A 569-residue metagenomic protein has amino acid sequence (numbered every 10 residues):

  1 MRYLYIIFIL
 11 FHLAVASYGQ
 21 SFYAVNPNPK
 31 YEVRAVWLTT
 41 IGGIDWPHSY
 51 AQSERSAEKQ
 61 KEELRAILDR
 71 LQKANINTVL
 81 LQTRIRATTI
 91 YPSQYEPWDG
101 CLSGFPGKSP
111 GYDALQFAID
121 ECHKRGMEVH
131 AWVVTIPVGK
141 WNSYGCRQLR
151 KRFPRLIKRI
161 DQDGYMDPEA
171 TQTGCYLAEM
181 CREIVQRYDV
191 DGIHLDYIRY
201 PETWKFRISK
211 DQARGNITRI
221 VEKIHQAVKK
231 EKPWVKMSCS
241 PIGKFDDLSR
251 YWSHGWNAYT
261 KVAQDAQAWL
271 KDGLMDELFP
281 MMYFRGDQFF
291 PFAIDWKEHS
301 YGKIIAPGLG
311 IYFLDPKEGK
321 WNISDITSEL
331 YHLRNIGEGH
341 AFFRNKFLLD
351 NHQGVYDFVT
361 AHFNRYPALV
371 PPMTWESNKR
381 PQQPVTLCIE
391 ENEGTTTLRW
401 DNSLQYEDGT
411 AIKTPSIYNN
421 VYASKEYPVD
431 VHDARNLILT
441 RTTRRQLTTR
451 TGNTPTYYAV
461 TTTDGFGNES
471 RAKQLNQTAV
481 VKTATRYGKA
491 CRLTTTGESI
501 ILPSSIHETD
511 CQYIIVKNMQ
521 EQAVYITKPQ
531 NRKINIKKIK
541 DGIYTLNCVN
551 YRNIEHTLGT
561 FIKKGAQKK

Functional and structural regions predicted by a protein language model:
Y31-V33, W37-E62, H130-R187: Active-site-adjacent "subsite" loops/lids of carbohydrate-active enzymes
E62-T88, R187-V190: Catalytic domains of carbohydrate-active enzymes, especially glycoside hydrolases
A74-P110: Aromatic-lined carbohydrate-binding/catalytic grooves of carbohydrate-active enzymes
E128-K140, H194, A213-Y259, I304-G308 (+1 more regions): Aromatic-lined carbohydrate-recognition surfaces of secreted/lumenal glycan-active proteins
A266-Q267, K271-F289, K303-E376: Substrate-binding cleft of secreted/luminal carbohydrate-active enzymes
F358-A411, G467-T483: Pro/Thr/Ser/Gly-rich low-complexity, intrinsically disordered linker/stalk tracts
T449-E469: Beta-strand-rich modules
K482-Y487, I543-K569: C-terminal tail/sorting-segment detector
